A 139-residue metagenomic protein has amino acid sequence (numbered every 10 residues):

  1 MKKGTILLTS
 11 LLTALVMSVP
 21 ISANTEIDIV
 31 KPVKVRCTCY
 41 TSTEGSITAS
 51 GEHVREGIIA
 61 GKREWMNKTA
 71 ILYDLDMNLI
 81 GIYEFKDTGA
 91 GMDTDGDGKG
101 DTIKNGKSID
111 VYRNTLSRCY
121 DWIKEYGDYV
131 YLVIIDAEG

Functional and structural regions predicted by a protein language model:
M1-K2, M66: Short, well-ordered loop/turn elements at secondary-structure boundaries
K2-S22: Sec-dependent N-terminal signal peptides of Gram-positive bacterial secreted proteins and lipoproteins
N24-G139: Solvent-exposed, well-ordered loop and adjacent helix/strand elements within mature globular domains that form
